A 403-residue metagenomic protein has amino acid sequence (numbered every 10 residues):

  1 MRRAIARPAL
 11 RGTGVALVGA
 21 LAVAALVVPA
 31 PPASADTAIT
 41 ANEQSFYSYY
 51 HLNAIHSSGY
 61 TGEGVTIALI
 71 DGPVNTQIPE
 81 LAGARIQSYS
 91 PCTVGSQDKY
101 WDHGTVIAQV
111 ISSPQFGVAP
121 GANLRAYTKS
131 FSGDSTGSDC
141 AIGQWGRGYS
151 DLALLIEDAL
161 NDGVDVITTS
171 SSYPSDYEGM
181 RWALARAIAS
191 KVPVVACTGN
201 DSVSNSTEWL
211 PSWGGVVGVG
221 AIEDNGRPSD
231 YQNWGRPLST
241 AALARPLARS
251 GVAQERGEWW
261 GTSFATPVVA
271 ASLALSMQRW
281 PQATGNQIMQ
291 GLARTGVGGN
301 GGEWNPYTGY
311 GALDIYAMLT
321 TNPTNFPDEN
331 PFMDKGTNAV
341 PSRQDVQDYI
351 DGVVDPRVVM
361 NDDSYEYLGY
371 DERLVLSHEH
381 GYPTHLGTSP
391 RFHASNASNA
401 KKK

Functional and structural regions predicted by a protein language model:
M1-A35, K403: Secretory targeting and sorting signals
D36-I67, P91-S96, D314: N-terminal domain-start motif of subtilase-like serine proteases
L52, S57, C197-P237, A248-T262 (+1 more regions): Active-site-adjacent substrate-recognition loops and nearby beta-strands within hydrolase catalytic domains
H56-I67, P73-Q87, G95-G146, G214 (+3 more regions): Subtilisin-like serine protease catalytic core
T66-I70, N123-T128, L160, D165-S170 (+3 more regions): Structural recognition of the beta-strand scaffold that forms the well-ordered cores of secreted hydrolase catalytic
K129, A244-L313: Hydrolase catalytic cores
G133-P211, R256-W260, F264: Substrate-binding/access-modulating region of protease and related hydrolase catalytic domains
D230, W280-K402: C-terminal subdomain of the subtilisin-like protease fold in secreted/lumenal serine endopeptidases
